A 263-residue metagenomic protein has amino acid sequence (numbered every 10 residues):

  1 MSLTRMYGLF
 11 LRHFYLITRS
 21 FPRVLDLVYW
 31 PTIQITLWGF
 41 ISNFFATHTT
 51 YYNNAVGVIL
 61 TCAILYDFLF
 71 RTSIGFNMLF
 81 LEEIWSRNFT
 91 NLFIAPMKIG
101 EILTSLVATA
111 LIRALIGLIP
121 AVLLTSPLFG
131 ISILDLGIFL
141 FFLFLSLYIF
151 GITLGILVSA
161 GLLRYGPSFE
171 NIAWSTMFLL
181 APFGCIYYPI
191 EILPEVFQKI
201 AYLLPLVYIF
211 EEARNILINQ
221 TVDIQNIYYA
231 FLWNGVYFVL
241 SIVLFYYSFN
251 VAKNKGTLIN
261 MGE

Functional and structural regions predicted by a protein language model:
M1-E263: Hydrophobic transmembrane alpha-helices and immediately adjacent juxtamembrane helices of multi-pass inner-membrane
